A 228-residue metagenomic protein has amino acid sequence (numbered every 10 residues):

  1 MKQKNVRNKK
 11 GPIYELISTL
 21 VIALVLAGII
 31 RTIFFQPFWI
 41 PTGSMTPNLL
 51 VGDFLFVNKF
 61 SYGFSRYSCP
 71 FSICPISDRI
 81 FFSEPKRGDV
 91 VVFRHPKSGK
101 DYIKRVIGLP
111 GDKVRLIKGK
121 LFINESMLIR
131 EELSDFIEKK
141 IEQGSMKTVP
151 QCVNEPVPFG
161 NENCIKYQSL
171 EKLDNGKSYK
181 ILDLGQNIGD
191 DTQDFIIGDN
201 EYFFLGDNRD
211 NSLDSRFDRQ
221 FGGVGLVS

Functional and structural regions predicted by a protein language model:
K2-Y14, I29, I33, F38 (+1 more regions): Soluble "head" domains of membrane/secretory-pathway proteins
S44: Catalytic nucleophile serine of serine hydrolases, specifically the conserved "nucleophile elbow" pentapeptide
